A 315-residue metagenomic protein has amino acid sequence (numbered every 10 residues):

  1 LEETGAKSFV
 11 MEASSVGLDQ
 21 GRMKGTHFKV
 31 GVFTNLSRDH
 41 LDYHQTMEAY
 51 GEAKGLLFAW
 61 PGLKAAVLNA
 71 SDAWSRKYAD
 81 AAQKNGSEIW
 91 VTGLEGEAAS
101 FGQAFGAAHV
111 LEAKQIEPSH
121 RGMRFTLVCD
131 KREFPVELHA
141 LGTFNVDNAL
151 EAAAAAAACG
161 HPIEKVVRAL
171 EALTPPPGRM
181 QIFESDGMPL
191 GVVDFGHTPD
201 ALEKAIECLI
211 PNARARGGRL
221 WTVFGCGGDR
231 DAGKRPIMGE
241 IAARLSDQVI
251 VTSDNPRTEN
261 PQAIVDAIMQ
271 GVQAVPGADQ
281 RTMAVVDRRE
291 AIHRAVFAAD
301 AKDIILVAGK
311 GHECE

Functional and structural regions predicted by a protein language model:
E3-A6, V10-M11, F28-G191, V272-A278 (+1 more regions): Acidic, Mg2+-coordinating active-site environments of NTP-dependent enzymes
A13, N35, A70, S253 (+1 more regions): Short secondary-structure boundary segments
S15, R38, D72, G196-T198 (+1 more regions): Short, glycine/acidic-enriched loop or turn micro-motifs at the edges of active sites
V16, S37-H40, P256, H312-C314: A short, flexible beta-alpha/helix-coil linker loop
G17-K24: Conserved helix/coil segment N-terminal to the catalytic DExD/H
K24-L36, G217-V223: Inter-motif core of Ras-like GTPase G domains
K131, A154-E315: ATP-dependent carboxylate-amine ligase
